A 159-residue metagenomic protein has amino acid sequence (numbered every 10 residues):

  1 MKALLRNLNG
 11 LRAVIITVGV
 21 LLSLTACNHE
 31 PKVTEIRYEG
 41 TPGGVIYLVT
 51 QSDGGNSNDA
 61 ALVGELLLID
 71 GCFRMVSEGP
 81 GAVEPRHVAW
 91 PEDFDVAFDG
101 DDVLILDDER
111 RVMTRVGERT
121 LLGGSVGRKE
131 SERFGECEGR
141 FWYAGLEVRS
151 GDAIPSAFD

Functional and structural regions predicted by a protein language model:
K2-I15: Bacterial N-terminal signal peptides that target proteins for export
L22-A26: C-terminal motif of bacterial Sec signal peptides marking the signal peptidase cleavage site
N28-E30: Bacterial signal peptide processing site
K32-P42: N-terminal low-complexity, Pro/Thr-rich disordered segments that flank secretion/membrane-targeting signals
V45-P85: Short, surface-exposed binding/anchoring microloops in extracellular/periplasmic proteins
E78-L104: The feature marks short-to-medium sequence segments in extracytoplasmic or secretory-pathway proteins
L106-G139: Flexible glycine-rich surface loops and low-complexity tracts that mediate binding to linear polymers
R133-D159: C-terminal partner/receptor-binding element of secreted or periplasmic proteins
